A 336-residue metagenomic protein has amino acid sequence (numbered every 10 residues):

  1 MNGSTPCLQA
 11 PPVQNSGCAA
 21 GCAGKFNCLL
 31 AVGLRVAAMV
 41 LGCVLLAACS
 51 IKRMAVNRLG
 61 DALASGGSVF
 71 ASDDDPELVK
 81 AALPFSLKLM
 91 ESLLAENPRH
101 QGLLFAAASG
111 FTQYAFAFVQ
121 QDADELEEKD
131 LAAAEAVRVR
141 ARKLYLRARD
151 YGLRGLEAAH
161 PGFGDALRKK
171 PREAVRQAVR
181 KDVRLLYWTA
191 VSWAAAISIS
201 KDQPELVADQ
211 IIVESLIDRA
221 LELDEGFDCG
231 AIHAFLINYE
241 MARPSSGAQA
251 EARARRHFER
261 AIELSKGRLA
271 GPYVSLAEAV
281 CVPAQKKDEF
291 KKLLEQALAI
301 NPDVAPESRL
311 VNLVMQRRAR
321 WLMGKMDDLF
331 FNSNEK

Functional and structural regions predicted by a protein language model:
N2, N15, K25-N27: Intrinsically disordered, low-complexity polyampholyte segments enriched for Lys and acidic residues
G33-L45: Bacterial N-terminal signal peptides
L45-V69: Bacterial Sec signal peptide processing site at the extreme N-terminus
D61-S92, E96-R99, G110-E222, A231-E263 (+4 more regions): Short coil/linker segments at helix-helix boundaries
